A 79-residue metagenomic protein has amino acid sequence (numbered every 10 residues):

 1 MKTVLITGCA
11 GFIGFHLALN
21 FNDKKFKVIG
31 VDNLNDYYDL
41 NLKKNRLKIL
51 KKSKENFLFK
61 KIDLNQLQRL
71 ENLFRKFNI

Functional and structural regions predicted by a protein language model:
M1-I79: N-terminal Rossmann-like NAD(P)+-binding domain of SDR-like oxidoreductases, especially those catalyzing
